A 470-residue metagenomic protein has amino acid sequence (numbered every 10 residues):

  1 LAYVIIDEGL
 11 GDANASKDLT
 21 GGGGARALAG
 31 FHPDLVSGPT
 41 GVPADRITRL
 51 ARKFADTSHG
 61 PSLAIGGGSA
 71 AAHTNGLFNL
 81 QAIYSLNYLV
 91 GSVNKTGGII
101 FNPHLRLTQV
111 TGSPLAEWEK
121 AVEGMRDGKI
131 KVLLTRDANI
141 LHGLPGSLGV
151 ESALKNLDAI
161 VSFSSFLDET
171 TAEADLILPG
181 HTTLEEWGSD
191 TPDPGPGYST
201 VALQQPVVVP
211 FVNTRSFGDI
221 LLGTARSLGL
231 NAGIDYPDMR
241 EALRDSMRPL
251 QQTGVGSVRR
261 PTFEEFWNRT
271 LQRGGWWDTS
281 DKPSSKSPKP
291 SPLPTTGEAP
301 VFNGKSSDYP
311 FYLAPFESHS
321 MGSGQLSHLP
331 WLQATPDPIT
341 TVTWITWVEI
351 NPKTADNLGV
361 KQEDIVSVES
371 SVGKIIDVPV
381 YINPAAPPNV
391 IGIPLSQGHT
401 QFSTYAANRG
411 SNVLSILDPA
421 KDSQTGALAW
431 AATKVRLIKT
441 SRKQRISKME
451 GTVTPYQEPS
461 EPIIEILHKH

Functional and structural regions predicted by a protein language model:
L1, G41, L86, T224 (+2 more regions): A residue-level signal for conserved active-site and pocket-lining positions in enzyme catalytic cores
A2-G60, F217, L221, S227: Long, well-ordered, tryptophan-enriched scaffold segments
D12-A13, I47-T48, L63-A64, G91-N102 (+7 more regions): Acidic/polar loop patches that form or flank catalytic/metal-binding clefts of enzymes that bind anionic ligands
A29-A44, I100-L115, V208-V209: Acidic/glycine-enriched edge-of-secondary-structure segments
F31, V42-D45, R49, T74-Q81 (+5 more regions): Conserved active-site and cofactor/substrate-binding residues in soluble primary-metabolism enzymes
F31-P33, I65-G68, T200-V209: Flexible glycine/proline-enriched surface loops and loop-helix/loop-strand junctions
F54-D127, D193-P194, G275, D281 (+2 more regions): A glycine-rich, hydrophobic/aromatic-adjacent loop/helix-cap motif
V110, L115-F211, R244-H470: A cross-kingdom feature strongest in bacterial/archaeal respiratory oxidoreductases
